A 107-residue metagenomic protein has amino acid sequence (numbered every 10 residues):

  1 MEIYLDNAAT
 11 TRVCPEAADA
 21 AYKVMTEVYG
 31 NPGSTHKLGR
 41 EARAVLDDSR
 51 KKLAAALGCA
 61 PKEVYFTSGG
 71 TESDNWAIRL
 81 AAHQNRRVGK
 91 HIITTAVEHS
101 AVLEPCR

Functional and structural regions predicted by a protein language model:
M1-R107: Pyridoxal 5′-phosphate
